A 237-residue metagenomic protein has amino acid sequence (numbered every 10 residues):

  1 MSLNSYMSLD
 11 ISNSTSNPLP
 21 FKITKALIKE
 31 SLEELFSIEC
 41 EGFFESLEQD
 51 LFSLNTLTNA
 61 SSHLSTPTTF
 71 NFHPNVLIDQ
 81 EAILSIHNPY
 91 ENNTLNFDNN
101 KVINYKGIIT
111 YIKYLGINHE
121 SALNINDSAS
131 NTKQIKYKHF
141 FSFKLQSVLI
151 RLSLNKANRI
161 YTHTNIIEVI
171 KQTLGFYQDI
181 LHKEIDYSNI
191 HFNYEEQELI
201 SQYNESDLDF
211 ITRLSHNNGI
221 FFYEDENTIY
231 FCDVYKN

Functional and structural regions predicted by a protein language model:
M1-E81, S85-P89, N99-N104, N124-I125 (+6 more regions): Juxtamembrane "anchor/assembly" segments of surface/extracellular structural proteins
N75, V102, R159-I167, I200-I211: Solvent-exposed, acidic/flexible segments
L84-H87, T173, E196: Helix-loop-helix transmembrane hairpins and adjacent membrane-interface loops of multi-pass inner-membrane proteins
H87-N92, F176: Short, charged beta-turn/beta-strand-edge "cap" motif at the junction between a beta-strand and an adjacent loop
N100-Y114: Short beta-strand-centered aromatic/proline hotspots
Q146-V148, H163-N189: Glycine-rich, acidic and aromatic/proline-enriched surface loops and short helix-turn segments that act as binding
Y187-N237: Short beta-strand-centered interaction patches in the first periplasmic/extracellular domains of large envelope
